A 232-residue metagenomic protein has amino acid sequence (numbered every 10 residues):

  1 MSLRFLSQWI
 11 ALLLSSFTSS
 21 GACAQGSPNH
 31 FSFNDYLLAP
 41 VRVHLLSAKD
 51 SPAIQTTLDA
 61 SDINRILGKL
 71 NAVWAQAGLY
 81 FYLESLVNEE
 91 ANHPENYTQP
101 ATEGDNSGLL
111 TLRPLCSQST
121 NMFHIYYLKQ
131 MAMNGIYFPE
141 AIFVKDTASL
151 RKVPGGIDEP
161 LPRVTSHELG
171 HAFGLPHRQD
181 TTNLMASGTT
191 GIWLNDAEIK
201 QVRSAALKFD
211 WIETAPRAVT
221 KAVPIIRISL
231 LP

Functional and structural regions predicted by a protein language model:
M1-I10: Bacterial N-terminal signal peptides that target proteins for export
C23-A72, E90: Fold-level signature of zinc-dependent metallopeptidase catalytic domains
P28, T182-P232: Replace "(M1/M4/M9/M12/WLM)" with "(e.g., M1/M4/M8/M9/M12/M26/WLM)" and add "not limited to" to clarify scope
D59-K69, G108, L161-T165, L169: Stable alpha-helical elements in mature extracytoplasmic
L79-T147: Active-site-proximal segments of metallohydrolase catalytic domains
V144-S166: Short pre-active-site segment immediately N-terminal to the catalytic Zn-binding motif
L169-T182: Catalytic Zn2+-binding segment of zinc metalloproteases
